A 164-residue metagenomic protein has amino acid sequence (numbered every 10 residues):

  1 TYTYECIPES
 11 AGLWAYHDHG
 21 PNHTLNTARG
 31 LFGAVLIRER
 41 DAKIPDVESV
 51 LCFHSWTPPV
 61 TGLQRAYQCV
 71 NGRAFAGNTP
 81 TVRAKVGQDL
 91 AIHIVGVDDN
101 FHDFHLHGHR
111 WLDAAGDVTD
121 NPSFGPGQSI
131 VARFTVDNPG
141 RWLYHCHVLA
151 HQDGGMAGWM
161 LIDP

Functional and structural regions predicted by a protein language model:
T1-P164: Copper-binding active sites and cupredoxin-like electron-transfer domains, recognizing His/Cys-rich ligand loops
